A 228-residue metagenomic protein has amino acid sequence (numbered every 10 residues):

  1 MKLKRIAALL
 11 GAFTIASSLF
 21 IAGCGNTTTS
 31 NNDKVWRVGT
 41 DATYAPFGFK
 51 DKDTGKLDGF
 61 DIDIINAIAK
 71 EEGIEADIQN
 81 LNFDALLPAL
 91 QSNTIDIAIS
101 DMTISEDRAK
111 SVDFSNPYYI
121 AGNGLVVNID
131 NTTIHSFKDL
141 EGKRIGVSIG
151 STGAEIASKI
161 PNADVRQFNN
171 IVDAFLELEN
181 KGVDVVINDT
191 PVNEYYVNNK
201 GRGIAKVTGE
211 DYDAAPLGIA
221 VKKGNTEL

Functional and structural regions predicted by a protein language model:
M1-V35: Short, low-complexity disordered leader/linker segments with a strong preference for bacterial N-terminal type II
G25, I62-E71, N131, K138 (+3 more regions): Extended ligand-binding regions for polar small-molecule ligands
S30-D101: Extracytoplasmic small-molecule ligand-binding "clamshell" domains of the periplasmic binding protein/Venus flytrap
T40-Y44, Q79-D84, N93, I97-S105 (+3 more regions): Beta->alpha turn/N-cap motifs
A42, I120-V127, T190, E194-L228: Periplasmic-binding protein-like
I62-D63, D77-P88, T132, I149-T152 (+2 more regions): Short helix-initiation/N-cap motifs at beta->coil->alpha
S100-K110, I156-K159, E179, D184-D213: A ligand-binding cleft/hinge motif common to bilobed small-molecule-binding domains
N128-R144: Flexible hinge/capping segments at coil-to-helix
